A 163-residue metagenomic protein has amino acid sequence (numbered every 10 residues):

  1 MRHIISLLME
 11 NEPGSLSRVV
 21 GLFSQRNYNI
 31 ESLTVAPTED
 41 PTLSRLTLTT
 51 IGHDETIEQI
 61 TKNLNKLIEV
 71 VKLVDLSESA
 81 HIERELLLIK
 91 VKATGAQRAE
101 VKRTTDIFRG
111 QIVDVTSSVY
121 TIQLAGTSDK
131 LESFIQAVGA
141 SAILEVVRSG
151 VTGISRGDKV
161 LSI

Functional and structural regions predicted by a protein language model:
M1-I4, L8-R45, T49-I163: Long, contiguous binding/interaction regions
